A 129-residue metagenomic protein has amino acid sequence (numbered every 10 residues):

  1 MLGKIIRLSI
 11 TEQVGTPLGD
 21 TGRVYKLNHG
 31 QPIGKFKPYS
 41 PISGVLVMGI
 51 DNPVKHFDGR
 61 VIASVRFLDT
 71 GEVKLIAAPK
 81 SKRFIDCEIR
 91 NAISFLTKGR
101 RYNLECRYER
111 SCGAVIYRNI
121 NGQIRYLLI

Functional and structural regions predicted by a protein language model:
M1-R107: Hydrophobic N-terminal alpha-helices or hydrophobic patches in metabolic proteins across all domains of life
E105-I129: N-terminal strand-loop-strand
